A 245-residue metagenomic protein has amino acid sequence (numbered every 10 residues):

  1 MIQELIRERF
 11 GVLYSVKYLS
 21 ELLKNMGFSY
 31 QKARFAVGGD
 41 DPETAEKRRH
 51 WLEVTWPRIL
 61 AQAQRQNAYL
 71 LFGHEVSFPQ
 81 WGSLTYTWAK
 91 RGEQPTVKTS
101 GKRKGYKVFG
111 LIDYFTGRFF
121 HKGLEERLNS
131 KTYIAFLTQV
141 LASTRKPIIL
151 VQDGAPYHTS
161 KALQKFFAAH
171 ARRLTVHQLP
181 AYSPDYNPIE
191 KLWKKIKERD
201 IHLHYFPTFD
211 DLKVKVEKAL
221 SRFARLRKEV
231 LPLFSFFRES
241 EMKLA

Functional and structural regions predicted by a protein language model:
M1-D41, Y69, V76-F78: Conserved short alpha-helical interface segments
I2, L19, H74, G110-L111 (+6 more regions): Mobile genetic element proteins and their domesticated derivatives, centered on retroelements and DNA transposons
F10, R48-T138, F237-L244: Extended, low-complexity cationic-aromatic segments
M26-S29, E75-P79, Y114-G117, A155-H158 (+1 more regions): Short, solvent-exposed loop/turn segments at secondary-structure junctions
G39, D153-G154, K161, H177-R199 (+1 more regions): RNase H-like two-metal-ion nuclease catalytic core shared by retroviral integrases and related mobile-element nucleases
Q66-L70, E190-A245: C-terminal anion-handling pockets and recognition modules
W81, S130-Q178: RNase H-like DDE/DDD metal-dependent nuclease/strand-transfer catalytic core used by mobile genetic elements
Q94-G101, A168-P188, Y205: RNase H-like polynucleotidyl transferase catalytic core
